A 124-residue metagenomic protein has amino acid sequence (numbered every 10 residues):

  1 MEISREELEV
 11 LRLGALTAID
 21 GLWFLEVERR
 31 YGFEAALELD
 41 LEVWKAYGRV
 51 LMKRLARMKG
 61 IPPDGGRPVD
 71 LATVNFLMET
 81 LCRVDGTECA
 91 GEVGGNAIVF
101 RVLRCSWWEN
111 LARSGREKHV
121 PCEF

Functional and structural regions predicted by a protein language model:
M1-V99, S106-E123: N-terminal accessory segment detector
